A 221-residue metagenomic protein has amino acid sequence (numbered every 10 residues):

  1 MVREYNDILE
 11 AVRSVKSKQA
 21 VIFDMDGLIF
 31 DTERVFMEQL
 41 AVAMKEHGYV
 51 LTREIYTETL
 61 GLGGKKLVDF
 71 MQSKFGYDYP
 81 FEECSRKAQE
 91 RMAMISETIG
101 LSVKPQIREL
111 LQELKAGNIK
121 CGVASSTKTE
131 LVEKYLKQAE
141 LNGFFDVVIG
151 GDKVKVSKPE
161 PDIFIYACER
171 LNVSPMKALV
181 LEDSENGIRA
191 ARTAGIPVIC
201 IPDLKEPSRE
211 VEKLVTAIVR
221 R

Functional and structural regions predicted by a protein language model:
M1-Q19, Q112-K115, K128-R221: Asp-based, Mg2+/Mn2+-dependent phosphohydrolase catalytic module
R3-E58, T193, P207: Active-site neighborhood of HAD-like aspartate-dependent phosphohydrolases
I29, V103, C121, V156 (+1 more regions): Conserved SAM-binding loop
V35, L62-G63, K87, S102-Q106 (+3 more regions): Short beta->alpha linker loops
A43-M44, G63-D78, Y135, A167-C168: Helix-loop "lid/cap" segments that line or gate small-molecule binding pockets
Y49, G117-I119, I196: Short phosphate-binding/catalytic loops that engage adenosine nucleotides
Y49-L51, Y77, L141, V173: Helix N-cap/coil-helix junction residues
Q72-E109, G117: Metal-dependent phosphoesterase signature
